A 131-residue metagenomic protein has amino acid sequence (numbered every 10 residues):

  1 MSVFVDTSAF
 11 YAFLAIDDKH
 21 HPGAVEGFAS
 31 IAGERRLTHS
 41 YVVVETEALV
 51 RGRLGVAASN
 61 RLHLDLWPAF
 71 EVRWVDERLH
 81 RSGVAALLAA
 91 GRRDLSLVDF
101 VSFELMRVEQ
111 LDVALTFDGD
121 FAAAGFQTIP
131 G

Functional and structural regions predicted by a protein language model:
M1-T38, R51-L62: Short, well-structured N-terminal submotif of metal-dependent ribonuclease cores
F10, H80, F121-A122: A generic structural signal for short hydrophobic patches within well-formed alpha-helices
I31-E34, P68-A69, A124: Structured helix-beta-strand junction loops
S40-Y41, D99, D118-G119: Short secondary-structure boundary segments
L64-L66, R73-D76, G91-R92, F121-G131: Short acidic, glycine/proline-enriched helix-loop-strand junctions
E71-V113: Active-site neighborhoods of divalent-metal-dependent phosphate/nucleic-acid chemistry enzymes
F103, V108-G131: Acidic, PIN/NYN-like endoribonuclease modules and their adjacent C-terminal/linker elements
